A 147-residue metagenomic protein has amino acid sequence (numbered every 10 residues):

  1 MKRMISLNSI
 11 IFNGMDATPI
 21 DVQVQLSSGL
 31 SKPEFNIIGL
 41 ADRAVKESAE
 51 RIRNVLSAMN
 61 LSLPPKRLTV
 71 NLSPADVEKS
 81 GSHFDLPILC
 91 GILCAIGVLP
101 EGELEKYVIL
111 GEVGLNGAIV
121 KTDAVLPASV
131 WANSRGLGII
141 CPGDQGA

Functional and structural regions predicted by a protein language model:
M1-A147: Peripheral, non-AAA+ core regions of ATP-driven protein-machinery
